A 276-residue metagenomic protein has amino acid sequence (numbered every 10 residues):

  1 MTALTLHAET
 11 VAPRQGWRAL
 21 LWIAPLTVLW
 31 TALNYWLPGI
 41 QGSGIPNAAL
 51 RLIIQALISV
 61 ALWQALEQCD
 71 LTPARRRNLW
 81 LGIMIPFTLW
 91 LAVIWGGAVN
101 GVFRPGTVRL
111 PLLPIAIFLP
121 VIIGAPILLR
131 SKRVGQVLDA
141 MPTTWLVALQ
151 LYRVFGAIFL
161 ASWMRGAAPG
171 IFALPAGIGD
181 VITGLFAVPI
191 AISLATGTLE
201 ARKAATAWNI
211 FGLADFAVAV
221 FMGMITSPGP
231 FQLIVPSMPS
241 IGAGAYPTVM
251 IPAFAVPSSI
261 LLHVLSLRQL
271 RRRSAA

Functional and structural regions predicted by a protein language model:
L6-P25, A74-G82: N-terminal membrane topogenic signal
L20-T27, G82-G96, L112-L128, M141-W163 (+3 more regions): Alpha-helical transmembrane segments of multi-pass integral membrane proteins
T31-Q41, Q68-D70, I94-P105, F159-A168 (+1 more regions): Juxtamembrane "helix-exit" motif on the non-cytosolic side of transmembrane helices
I40-I58, A74-M84, V108-I115: Loop-to-helix transition at the N-terminal end of transmembrane alpha-helices
L62-L71, I94-V102, V121-P142, I158-A161 (+1 more regions): Internal transmembrane alpha-helix with an interfacial aromatic "cap," most often the third helix
A167-V181: Transmembrane alpha-helix entry/boundary detector in multi-pass membrane proteins
L213-V235: Juxtamembrane non-transmembrane "cap" segments at the membrane-aqueous interface of multi-pass membrane proteins
P228-V249: Short, membrane-exposed interhelical loops at transmembrane-helix boundaries
